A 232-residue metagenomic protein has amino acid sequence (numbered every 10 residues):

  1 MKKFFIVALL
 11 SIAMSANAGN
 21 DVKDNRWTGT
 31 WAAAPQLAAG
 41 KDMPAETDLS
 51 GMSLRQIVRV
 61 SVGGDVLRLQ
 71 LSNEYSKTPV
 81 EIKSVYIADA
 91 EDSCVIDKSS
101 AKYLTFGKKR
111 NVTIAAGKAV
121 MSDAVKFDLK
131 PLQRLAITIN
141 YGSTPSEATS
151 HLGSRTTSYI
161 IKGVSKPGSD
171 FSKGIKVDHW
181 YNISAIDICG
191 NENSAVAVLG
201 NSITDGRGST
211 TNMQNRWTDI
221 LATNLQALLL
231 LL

Functional and structural regions predicted by a protein language model:
M1-F4: Positively charged n-region of N-terminal signal peptides that target proteins for export
L10-N17: Hydrophobic h-region of N-terminal signal peptides that target proteins for export in Gram-negative bacteria
A18-L199, T204, S209-T211: N-terminal secretory targeting modules
R207-W217, L221-L232: Catalytic cores of extracellular degradative/oxidative enzymes
